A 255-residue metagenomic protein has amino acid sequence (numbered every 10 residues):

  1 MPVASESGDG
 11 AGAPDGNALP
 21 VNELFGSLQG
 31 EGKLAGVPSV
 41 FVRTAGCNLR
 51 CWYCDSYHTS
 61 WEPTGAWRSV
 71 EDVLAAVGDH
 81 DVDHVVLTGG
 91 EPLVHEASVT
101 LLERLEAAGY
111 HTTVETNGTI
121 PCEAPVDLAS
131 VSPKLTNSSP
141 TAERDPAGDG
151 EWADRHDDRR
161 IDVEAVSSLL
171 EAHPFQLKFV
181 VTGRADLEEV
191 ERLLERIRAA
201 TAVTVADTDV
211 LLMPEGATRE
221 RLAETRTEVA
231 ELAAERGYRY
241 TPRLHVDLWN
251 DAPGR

Functional and structural regions predicted by a protein language model:
M1-S39, W52, R239: Flexible, acidic/Gly-rich N-terminal and inter-domain linker regions that tether and position cofactor-handling modules
P14, L19, P38-A45, L49-L128: Conserved Radical SAM active-site core
L24-S27, T88, V180, M213: Short hydrophobic segments within beta-strands
F25, V70-L74, V163: Short, well-ordered alpha-helical scaffold segments within catalytic/effector domains
S27, N48, L135-T136: Active-site/binding-pocket entry motifs
L28, H58, D247: Residue-level detector of flexible, active-site-proximal loop/helix-junction positions within diverse enzyme catalytic
V94-R255: Conserved AdoMet/S-adenosylmethionine-binding subsite of the radical SAM
